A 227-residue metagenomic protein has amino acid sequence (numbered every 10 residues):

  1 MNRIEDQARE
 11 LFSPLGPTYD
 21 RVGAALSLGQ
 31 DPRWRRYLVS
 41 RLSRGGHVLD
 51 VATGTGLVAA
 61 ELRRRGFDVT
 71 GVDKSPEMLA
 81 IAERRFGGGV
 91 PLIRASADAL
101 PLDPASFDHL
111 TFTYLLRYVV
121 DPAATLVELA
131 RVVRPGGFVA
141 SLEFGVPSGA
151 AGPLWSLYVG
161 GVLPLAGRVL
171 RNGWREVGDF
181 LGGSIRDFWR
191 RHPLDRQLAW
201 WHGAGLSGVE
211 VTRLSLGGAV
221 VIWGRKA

Functional and structural regions predicted by a protein language model:
M1-S43, L57-E61, M78-I81, G178-G183: Conserved class I S-adenosyl-L-methionine
D6, V146-W200, E210: C-terminal alpha-helical "lid/dimerization" subdomain adjacent to the S-adenosyl-L-methionine
H47-A99: Class I SAM-dependent methyltransferase SAM/SAH-binding core
D98-L110: A short acidic, Gly/Pro-enriched loop at the edge of an enzyme's catalytic core that lines a small-molecule cofactor
D108-P122: A short SAM/SAH-binding and catalytic strip from SAM-dependent methyltransferases
A123-P135: A short glycine-rich, Lys/Arg-flanked "PGG" loop and its adjoining helix->strand segment in the class I
G136-F144: Conserved beta-strand signature within the Rossmann-like core of class I S-adenosyl-L-methionine
G205-A227: Core SAM-dependent methyltransferase catalytic element
